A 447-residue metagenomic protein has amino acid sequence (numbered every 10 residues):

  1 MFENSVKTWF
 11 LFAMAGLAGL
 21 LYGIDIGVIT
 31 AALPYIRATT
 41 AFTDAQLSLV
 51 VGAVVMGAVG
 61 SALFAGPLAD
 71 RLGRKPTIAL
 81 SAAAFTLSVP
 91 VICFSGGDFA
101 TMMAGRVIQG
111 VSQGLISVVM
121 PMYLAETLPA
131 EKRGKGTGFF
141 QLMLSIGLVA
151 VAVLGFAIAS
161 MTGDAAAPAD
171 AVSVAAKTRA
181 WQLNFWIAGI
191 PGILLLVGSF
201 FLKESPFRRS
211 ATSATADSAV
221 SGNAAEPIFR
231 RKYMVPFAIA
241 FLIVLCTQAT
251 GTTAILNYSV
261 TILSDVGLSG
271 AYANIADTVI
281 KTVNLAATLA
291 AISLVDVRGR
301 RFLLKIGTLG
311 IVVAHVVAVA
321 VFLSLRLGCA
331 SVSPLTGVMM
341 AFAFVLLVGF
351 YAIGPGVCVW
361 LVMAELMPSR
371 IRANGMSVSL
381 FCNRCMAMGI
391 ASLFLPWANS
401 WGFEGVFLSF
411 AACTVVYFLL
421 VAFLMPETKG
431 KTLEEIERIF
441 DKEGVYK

Functional and structural regions predicted by a protein language model:
M1-K447: Transmembrane-helix signature of 12-pass secondary carriers
